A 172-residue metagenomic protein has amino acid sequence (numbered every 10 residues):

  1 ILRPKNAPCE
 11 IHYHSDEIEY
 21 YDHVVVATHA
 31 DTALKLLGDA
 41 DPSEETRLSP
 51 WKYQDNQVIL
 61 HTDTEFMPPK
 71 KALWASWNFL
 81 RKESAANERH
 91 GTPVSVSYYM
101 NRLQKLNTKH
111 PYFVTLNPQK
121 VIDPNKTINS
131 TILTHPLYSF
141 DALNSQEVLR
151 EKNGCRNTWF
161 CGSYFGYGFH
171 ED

Functional and structural regions predicted by a protein language model:
I1-L2, E151: Short, exposed beta-strand/loop patches in secreted or surface proteins that constitute
L2-L137: Mid-domain catalytic core of redox enzymes that form a hydrophobic substrate pocket/lid adjacent to a catalytic redox
V121-D172: C-terminal catalytic lobe of FAD-dependent flavoproteins
